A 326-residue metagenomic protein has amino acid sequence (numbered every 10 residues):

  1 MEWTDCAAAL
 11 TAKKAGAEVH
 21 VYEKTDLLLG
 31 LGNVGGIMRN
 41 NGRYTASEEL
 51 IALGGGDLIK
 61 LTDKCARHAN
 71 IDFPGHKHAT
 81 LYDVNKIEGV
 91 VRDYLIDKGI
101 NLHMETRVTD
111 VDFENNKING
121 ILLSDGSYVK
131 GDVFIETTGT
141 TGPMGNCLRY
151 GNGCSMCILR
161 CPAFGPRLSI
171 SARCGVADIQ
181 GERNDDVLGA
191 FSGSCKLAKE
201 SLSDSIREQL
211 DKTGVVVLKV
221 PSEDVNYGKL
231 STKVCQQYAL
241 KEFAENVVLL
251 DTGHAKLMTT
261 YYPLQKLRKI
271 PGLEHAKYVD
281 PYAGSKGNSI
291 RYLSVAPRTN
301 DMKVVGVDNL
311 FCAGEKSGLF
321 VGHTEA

Functional and structural regions predicted by a protein language model:
M1-E2, E23-T25, L31, G36 (+6 more regions): Fold-independent oxyanion-binding glycine-rich loops and adjacent beta-strand/coil segments at enzyme active sites
M1-E2, T80, L319-T324: Alpha-helix N-cap/helix-initiation motif
M1-H20, E325: N-terminal Rossmann-like FAD-binding beta1-loop-alpha1 element of flavoenzymes
D5-C6, L28-L31, G142-M144, L257 (+1 more regions): Flexible loop/turn segments at secondary-structure boundaries
T11, A17-E18, Y22-D110, P143 (+2 more regions): Conserved N-terminal/central alpha/beta ligand/cofactor-binding core
G16, G131-D132, V307: Short, well-ordered alpha-helix to beta-strand connector turns
L102-Y238, E242-F243, P263-K266: Predominantly flavin-linked oxidoreductase catalytic cores and closely associated redox partners
L249-F320, T324: A glycine-rich dinucleotide-binding beta-alpha-beta segment and adjacent secondary-structure elements that constitute
